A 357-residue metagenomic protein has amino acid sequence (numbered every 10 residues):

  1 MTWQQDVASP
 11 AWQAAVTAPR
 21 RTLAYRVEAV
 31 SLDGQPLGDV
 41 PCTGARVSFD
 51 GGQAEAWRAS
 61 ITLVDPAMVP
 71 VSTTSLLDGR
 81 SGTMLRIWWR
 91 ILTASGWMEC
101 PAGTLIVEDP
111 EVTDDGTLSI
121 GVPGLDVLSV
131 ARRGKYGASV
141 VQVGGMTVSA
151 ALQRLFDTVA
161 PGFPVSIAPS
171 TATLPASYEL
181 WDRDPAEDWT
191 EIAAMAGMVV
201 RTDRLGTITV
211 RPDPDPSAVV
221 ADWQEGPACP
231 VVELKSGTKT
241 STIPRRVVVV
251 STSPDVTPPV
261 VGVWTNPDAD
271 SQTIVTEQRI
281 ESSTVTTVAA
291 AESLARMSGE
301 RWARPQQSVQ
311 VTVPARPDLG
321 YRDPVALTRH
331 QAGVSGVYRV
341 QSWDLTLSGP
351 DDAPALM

Functional and structural regions predicted by a protein language model:
M1-A138, E191-G197, T202, R211 (+2 more regions): Assembly/oligomerization scaffold segments
M1-L37, T190, A194, V199 (+1 more regions): Acidic, small/polar-enriched beta strand-loop surface segments
W57-T62, A151, V159, A172 (+1 more regions): Residue-level detection of beta-strand scaffold positions
R80-M84, G144-G145, W181-D182, G226 (+1 more regions): Glycine-centered loop/turn motifs
T113-G116, L345-M357: Short peripheral tails and domain-boundary helices/loops at the edges of structured domains
V130-R154, S166-E191, V220: Short acidic/polar beta-strand-loop edge motifs in secreted extracellular and Gram-negative envelope-associated
L152-P164, V249-S251, D255: A structural motif
F163-A176, T202-R211: Short, surface-exposed recognition loops or helix-turn segments adjacent to catalytic cores
